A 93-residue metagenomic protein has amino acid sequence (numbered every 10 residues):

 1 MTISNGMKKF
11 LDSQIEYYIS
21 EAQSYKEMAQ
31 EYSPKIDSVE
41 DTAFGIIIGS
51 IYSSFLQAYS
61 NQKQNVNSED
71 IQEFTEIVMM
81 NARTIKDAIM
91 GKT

Functional and structural regions predicted by a protein language model:
M1-E31: Short terminal alpha-helical segments
T2-K8, D12, I36-D37, D41-T42 (+1 more regions): Cystatin/cathelin-like cysteine-protease inhibitor module
Y17, S50, I77-M80: Charged, amphipathic alpha-helical oligomerization/scaffolding segments
S20-V39, I89, T93: A short, compositionally biased N-terminal segment around positions ~18-40 that is enriched in charged/polar residues
D41-G49, S53-S60: Acidic, low-complexity, intrinsically disordered interaction modules
A58-T93: Charged low-complexity stretches with an acidic bias
